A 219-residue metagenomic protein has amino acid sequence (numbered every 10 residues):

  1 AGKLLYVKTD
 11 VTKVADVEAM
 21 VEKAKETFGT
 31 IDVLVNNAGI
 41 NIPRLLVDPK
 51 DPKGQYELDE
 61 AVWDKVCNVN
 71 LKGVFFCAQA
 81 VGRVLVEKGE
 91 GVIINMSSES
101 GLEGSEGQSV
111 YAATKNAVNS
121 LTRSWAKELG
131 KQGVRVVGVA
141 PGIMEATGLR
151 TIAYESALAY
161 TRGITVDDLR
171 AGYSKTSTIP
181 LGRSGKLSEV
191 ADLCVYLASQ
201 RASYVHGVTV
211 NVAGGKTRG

Functional and structural regions predicted by a protein language model:
K8-M20, E60: The beta1-alpha1 cofactor-binding region of Rossmann-like NAD(H)/NADP(H)-dependent oxidoreductases
T30, G130, R135, V205-G207: Short, small/polar-rich loop/turn modules that mediate ligand/substrate recognition or access, typified
N41, E103, R183, L193-V195 (+1 more regions): Short C-terminal tail/terminal secondary-structure segment of NAD(P)H-dependent dehydrogenase/reductase domains
L45-D64, K175: Substrate-binding pocket helix/loop in short-chain dehydrogenase/reductase
A78, T114, T122: Active-site helix of classical SDR
R83, K127-E128, S203: Alpha-helical segment proximal to the catalytic Tyr-Lys
S98: Residue(s) in the substrate-gating loop at a strand-loop-helix junction that position the organic substrate next
